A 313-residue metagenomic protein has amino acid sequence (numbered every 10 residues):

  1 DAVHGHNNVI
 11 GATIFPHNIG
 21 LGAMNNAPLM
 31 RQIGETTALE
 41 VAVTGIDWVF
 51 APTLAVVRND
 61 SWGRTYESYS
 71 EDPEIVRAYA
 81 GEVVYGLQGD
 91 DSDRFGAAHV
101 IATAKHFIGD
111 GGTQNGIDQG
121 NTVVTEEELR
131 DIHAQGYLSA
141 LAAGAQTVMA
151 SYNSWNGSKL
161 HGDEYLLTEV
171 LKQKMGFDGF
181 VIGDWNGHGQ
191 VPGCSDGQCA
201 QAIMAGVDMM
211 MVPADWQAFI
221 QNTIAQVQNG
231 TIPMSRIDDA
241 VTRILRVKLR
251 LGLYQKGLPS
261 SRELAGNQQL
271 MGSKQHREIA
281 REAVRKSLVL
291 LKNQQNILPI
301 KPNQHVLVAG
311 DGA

Functional and structural regions predicted by a protein language model:
D1-A313: Glycoside hydrolase catalytic-domain context in secreted enzymes
